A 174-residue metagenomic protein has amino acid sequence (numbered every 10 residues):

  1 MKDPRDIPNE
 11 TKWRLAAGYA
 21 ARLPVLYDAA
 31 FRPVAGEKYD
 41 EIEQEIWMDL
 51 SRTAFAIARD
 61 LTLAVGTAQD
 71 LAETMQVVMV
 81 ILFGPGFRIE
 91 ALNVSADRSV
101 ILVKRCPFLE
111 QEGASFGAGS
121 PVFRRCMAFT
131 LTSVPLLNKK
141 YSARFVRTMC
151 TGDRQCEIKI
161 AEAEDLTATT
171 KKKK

Functional and structural regions predicted by a protein language model:
M1-S99, P107-R124, P135-L136, K140-K174: N-terminal accessory segment detector
R125-T130: ATP phosphate-binding glycine-rich loop and adjacent ATP-lid/helix-beta elements within ATP-binding kinase/ATPase
